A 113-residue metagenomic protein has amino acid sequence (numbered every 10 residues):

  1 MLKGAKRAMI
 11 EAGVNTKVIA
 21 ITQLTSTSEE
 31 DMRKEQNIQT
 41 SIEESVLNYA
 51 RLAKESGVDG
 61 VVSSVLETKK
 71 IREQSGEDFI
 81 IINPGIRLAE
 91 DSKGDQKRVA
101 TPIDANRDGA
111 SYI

Functional and structural regions predicted by a protein language model:
M1, G85-L88, D95-I113: Glycine-rich phosphate-binding active-site loops on the catalytic face of alpha/beta enzymes
M1-D59, S64-E67, S75-D78, L88-D91: Conserved anion-binding
A53, I71, A105: Conserved, mostly hydrophobic/aromatic
E67-K70, T101: Short acidic active-site motifs
I81: Post-transcriptional modification and biogenesis factors for structured RNAs of the translation apparatus
